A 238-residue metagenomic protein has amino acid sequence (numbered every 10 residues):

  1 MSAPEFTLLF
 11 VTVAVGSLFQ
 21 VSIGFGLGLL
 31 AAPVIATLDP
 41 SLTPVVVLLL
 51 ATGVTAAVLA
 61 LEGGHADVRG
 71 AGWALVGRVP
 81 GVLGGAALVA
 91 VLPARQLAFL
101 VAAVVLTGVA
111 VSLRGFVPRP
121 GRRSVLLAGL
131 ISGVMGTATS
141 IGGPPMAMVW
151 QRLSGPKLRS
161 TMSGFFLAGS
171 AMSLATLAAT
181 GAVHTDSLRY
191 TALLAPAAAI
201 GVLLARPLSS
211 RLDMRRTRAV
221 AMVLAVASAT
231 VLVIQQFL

Functional and structural regions predicted by a protein language model:
F6, V45-L48, V101-V105, V109 (+4 more regions): Residues within membrane-spanning alpha-helices of integral membrane proteins, especially the hydrophobic core/packing
F6-G72, G129, G136, G143-V202: Small-residue-rich hydrophobic segments that form or flank transmembrane alpha-helices in multi-pass membrane proteins
A32, A86-A90, R206-S210: Small-residue-mediated transmembrane helix hinge/kink sites in multi-pass secondary transporters
S41-L113: Membrane helix-loop-helix hairpins that form the core translocation module of multi-pass transporters
R69-R78, A98-A102, P120-I131, K157-G164 (+1 more regions): Cytoplasmic-side transmembrane-helix entry/capping segments in multi-pass membrane proteins
V202-A227: Interfacial loop-to-transmembrane junctions
V231-L238: Juxtamembrane boundary at the C-terminal end of a transmembrane helix
